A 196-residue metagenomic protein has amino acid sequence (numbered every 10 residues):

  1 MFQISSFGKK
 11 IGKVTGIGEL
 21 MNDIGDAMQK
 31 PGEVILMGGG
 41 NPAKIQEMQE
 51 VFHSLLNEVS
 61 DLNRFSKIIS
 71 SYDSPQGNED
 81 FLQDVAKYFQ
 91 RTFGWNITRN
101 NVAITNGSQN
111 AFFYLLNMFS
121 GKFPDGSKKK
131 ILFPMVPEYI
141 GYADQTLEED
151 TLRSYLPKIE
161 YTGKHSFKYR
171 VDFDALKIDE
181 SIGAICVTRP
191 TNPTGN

Functional and structural regions predicted by a protein language model:
M1-Q76, K87, R91, D174 (+1 more regions): N-terminal "arm"/small-domain region of PLP-dependent enzymes with the aminotransferase-like
K67-N196: Conserved core of the PLP fold type I
